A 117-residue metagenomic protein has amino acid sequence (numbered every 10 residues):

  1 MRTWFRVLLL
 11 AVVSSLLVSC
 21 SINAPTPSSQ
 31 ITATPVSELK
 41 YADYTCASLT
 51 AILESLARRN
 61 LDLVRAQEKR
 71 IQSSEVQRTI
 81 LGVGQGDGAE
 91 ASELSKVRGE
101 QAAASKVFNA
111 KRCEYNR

Functional and structural regions predicted by a protein language model:
M1-L9: Bacterial N-terminal signal peptides that target proteins for export
L9, A33-V36, E68: Short, functionally important structural connectors and interaction interfaces within domains
L16-S19: C-terminal motif of bacterial Sec signal peptides marking the signal peptidase cleavage site
S21-A24: Bacterial signal peptide processing site
P27-I52: Post-signal peptide N-terminal segment of mature Sec-exported envelope proteins
A47-R117: Intrinsically disordered, glycine/charged-rich N-terminal periplasmic/extracytoplasmic linker segments that lie
